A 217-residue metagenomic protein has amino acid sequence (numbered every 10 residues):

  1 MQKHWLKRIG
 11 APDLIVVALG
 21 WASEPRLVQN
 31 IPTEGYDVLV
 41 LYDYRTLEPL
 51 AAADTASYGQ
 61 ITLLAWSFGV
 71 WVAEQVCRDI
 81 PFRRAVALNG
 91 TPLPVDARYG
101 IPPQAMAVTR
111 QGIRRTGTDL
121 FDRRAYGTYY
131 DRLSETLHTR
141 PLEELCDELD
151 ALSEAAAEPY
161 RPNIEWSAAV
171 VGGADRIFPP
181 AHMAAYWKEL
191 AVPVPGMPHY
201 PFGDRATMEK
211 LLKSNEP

Functional and structural regions predicted by a protein language model:
M1-Y58, A105, T109-R110, H199: Active-site catalytic motif of lipid deacylating hydrolases and related acyltransferases
V16-G20, W66, V171-G172: The conserved beta1-alpha1 loop
L64-A73: Gly/Ala-rich beta-loop-alpha elbow adjacent to hydrolase catalytic centers
R78-G112, D147-A156, A206-K210: Flexible "cap/lid" loop of the alpha/beta hydrolase fold
R115-S153: Conserved alpha/beta-hydrolase catalytic His-Asp/Glu region
N163, A169-V171, D175: Short beta-strand/loop motif that positions the catalytic acidic residue of the alpha/beta-hydrolase fold
I177, P193-L212: Catalytic histidine-centered segment of alpha/beta-hydrolase-like enzymes
